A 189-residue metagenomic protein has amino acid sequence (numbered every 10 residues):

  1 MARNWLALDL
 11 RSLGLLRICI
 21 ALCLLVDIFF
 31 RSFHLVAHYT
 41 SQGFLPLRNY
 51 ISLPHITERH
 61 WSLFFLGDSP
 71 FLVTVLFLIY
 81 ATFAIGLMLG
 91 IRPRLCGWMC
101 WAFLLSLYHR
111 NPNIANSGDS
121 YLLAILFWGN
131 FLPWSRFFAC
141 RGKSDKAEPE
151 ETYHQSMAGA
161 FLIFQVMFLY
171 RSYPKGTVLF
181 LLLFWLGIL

Functional and structural regions predicted by a protein language model:
M1-L189: Alpha-helical membrane-anchoring segments
